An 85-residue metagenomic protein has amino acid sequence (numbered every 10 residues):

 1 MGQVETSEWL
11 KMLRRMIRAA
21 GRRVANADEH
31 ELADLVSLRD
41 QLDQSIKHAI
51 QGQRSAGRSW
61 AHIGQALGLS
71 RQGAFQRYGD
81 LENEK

Functional and structural regions predicted by a protein language model:
M1-N26: General nucleic-acid-binding
N26-H48: Short, Lys/Arg-enriched anionic-surface-contact patches
Q53-S55: Short amphipathic helical patch at the helix-1/turn junction of helix-turn-helix
W60: Helix-turn-helix DNA-binding elements, focusing on the entry/boundary residues of the two helices that contact DNA
I63-G64: The alpha-helix within a helix-turn-helix
G68, G79-D80: Residue-level detection of the helix-turn-helix DNA-binding "recognition helix"
Q72: Key DNA-contact positions within bacterial/archaeal DNA-binding proteins
